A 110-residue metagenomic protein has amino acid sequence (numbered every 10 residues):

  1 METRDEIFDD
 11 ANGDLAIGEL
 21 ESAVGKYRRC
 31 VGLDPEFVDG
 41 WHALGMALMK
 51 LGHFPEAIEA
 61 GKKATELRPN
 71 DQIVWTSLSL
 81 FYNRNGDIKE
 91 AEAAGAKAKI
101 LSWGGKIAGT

Functional and structural regions predicted by a protein language model:
M1-R4, L80-T110: Terminal, low-structured helical/coil segments at or just beyond the last alpha-helical repeat
D5, D10, A16-R28, L51-K63 (+1 more regions): Structural signature of tandem alpha-helical TPR/SEL1-like repeats, specifically the intra-repeat loop/turn
